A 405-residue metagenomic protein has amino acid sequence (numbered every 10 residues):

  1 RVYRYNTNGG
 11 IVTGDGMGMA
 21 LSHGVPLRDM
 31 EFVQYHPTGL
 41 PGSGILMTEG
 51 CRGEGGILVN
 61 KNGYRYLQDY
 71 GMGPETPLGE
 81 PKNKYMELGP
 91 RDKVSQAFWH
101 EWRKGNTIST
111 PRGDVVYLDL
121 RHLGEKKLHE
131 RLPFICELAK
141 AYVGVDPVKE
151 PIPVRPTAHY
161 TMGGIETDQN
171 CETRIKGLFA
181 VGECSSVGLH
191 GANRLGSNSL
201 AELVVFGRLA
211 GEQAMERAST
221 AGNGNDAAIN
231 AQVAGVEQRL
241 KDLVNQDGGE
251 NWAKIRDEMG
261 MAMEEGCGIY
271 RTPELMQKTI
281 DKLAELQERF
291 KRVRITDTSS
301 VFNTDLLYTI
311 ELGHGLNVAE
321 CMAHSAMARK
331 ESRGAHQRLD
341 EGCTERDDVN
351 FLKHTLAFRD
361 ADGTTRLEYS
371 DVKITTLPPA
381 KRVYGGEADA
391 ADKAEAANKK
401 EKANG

Functional and structural regions predicted by a protein language model:
R1-I45, T110, H190, G196-L209: Glycine-rich loop(s) and the adjacent beta-strand/alpha-helix scaffold that form part
T13, L132-P133, A323: Generic non-transmembrane alpha-helix signal with a bias for helix starts/N-cap capping motifs
M19, V25-A141, V145, Q213-S219 (+1 more regions): An anion/pyrophosphate-binding glycine-rich loop and adjacent beta-alpha core in soluble alpha-beta enzymes
H23, R28, E54-G56, D114-V116 (+7 more regions): Structural beta-strand/beta-sheet cores of well-ordered domains, especially the beta-sheet scaffolds that support
D29-Y35, P151-P153, G224-Q232: Beta-strand segments within the central parallel beta-sheet cores of soluble alpha/beta enzyme folds
L40-E54, V154-D168, R338: A gly/ser-rich beta-alpha-beta helix-loop segment of oxidoreductase catalytic cores
V59, Y64-E87, K93, A97-F98 (+4 more regions): Glycine- and aromatic-enriched mobile tails/lids
L123-N170, K176: Accessory "access/gating" subregions that flank catalytic or transport cores
